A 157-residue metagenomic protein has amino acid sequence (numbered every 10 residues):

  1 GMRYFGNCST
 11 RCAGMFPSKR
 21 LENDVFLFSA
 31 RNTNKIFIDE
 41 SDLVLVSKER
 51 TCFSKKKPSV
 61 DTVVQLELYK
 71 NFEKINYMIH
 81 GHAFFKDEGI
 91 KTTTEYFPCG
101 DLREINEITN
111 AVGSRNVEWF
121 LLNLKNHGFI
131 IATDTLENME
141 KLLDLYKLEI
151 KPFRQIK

Functional and structural regions predicted by a protein language model:
G1-K157: Glycine-rich flexible loops
